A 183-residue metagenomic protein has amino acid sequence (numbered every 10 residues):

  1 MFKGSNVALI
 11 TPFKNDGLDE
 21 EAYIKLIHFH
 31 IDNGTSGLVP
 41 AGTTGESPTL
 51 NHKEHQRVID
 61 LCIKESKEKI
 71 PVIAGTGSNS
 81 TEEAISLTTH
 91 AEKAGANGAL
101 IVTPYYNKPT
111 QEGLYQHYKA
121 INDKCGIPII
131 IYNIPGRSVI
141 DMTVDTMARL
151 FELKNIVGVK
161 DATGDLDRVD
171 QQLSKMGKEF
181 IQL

Functional and structural regions predicted by a protein language model:
M1-V7, T11-D141, M147-A148: Active-site beta->alpha loop and helix N-cap motifs at the rims of alpha/beta catalytic domains
D123-K124, R137-L183: Catalytic alpha/beta core domains of metabolic enzymes, predominantly
